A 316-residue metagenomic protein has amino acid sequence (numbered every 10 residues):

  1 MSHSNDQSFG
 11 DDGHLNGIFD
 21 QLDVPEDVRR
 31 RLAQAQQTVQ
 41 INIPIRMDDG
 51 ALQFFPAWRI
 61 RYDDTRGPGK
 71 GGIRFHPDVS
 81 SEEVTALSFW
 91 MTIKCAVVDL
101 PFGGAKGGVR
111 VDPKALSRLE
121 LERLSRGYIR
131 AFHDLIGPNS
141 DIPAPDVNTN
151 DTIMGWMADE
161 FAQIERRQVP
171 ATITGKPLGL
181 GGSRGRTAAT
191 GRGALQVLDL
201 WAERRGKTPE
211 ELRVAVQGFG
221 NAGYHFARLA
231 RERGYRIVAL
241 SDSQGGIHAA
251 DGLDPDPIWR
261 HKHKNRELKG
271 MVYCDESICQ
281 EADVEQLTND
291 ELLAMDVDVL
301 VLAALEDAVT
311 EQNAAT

Functional and structural regions predicted by a protein language model:
S2-N42: Short, Gly/Pro- and small/polar-rich lid/capping loops
G10-G13, V79-E82, L116-G127, N148-T152 (+11 more regions): Conserved active-site and cofactor/substrate-binding residues in soluble primary-metabolism enzymes
L15, F19-E26, S88-C95, S125-S140 (+6 more regions): Structural signal for hydrophobic packing residues in well-ordered secondary-structure cores of soluble enzyme domains
I41-P113: Glycine-rich, N-terminal phosphate-binding loop and its surrounding beta-alpha-beta segment
H76, A96-E210: Glycine/serine-rich phosphate-binding loop and adjoining beta1-alpha1 elements at the start of nucleotide-handling
G185-A294: Glycine-rich phosphate/diphosphate-binding loop of Rossmann-like nucleotide-binding domains
Q286-V299, D307-T316: Rossmann-fold NAD(P) dinucleotide-binding segment
